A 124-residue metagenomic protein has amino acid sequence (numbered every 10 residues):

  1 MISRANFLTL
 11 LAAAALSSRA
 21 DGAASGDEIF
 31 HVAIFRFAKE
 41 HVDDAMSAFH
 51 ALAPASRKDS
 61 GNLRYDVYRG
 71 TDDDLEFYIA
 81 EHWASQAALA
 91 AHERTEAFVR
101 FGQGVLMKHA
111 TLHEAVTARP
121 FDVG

Functional and structural regions predicted by a protein language model:
I2, F7-S25, G124: Basic/polar N-terminal segments that are highly enriched at the extreme N-terminus, encompassing both cleavable
I2, L8-A14, A51-L63, H82-V116: An amphipathic, aromatic/His-enriched active-site/gating alpha helix that lines ligand/cofactor pockets
S18-A38, D44, A118: C-terminal segment of N-terminal export signals and the immediately downstream linker at the start of the mature
I29-R36, D66-E93: Short, well-ordered beta-strand segments in beta-rich or mixed alpha/beta enzyme and ligand-binding folds
D43-M46, A90-H92: Solvent-exposed, non-transmembrane alpha-helical starts
G70-D72, T117-V123: Residues that form or immediately flank small-molecule/cofactor binding pockets and catalytic motifs
